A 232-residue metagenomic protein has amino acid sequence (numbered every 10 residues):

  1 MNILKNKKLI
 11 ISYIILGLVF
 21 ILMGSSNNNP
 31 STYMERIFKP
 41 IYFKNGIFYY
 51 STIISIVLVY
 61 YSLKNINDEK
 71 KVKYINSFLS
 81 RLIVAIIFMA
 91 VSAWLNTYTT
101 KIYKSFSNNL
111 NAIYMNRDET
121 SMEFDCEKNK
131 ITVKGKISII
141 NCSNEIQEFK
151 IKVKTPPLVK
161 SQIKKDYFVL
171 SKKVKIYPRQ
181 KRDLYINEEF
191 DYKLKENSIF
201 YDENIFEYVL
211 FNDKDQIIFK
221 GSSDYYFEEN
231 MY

Functional and structural regions predicted by a protein language model:
M1-K5, I66-L79: Membrane-interface helix-boundary motifs at transmembrane edges
I14-I66: Membrane-embedded alpha-helical segments of integral membrane proteins
V72-K101: Internal/C-terminal transmembrane anchor helices
L95-N129, L158-K160: Low-complexity, acidic Ser/Thr/Pro/Gly-rich terminal tails and inter-domain linkers that flank the onset of structured
N129-K136: Short, solvent-exposed loop/turn segments enriched in Ser/Thr/Gly
N144-S161: Short acidic, flexible loop segments centered on an aromatic residue
K165-K195: Intrinsically disordered, low-complexity Pro/Gly/Ser/Thr-rich segments with frequent PxxP/GP/PP motifs and embedded
F190-Y232: Terminal connector regions
